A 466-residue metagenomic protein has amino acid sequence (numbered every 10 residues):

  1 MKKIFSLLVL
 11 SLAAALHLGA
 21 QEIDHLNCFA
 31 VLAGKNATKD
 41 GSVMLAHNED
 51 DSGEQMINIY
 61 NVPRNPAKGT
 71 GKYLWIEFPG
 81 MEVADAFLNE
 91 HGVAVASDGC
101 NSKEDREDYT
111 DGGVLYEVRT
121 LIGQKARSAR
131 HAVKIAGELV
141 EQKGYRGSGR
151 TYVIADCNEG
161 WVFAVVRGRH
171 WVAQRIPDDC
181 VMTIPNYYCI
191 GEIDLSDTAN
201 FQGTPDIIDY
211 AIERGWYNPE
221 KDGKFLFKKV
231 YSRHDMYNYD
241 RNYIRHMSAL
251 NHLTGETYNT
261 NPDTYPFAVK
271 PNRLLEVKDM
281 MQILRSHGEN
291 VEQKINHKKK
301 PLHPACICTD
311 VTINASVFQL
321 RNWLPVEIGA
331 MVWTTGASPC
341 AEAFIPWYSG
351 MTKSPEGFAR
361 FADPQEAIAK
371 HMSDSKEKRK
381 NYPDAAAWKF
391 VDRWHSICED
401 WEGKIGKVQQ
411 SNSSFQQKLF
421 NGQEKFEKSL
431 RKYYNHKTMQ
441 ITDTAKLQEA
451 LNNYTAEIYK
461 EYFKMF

Functional and structural regions predicted by a protein language model:
M1-I4: Positively charged n-region of N-terminal signal peptides that target proteins for export
S6-A15: Bacterial N-terminal signal peptides
L16-Q21: Sec/Tat signal peptide C-region and signal peptidase I cleavage site
E22-L115, I135-A268, N272: A contiguous strand-loop segment
E107-D108, E117-A126: Second-shell loop/turn segments in exported
A132-E141, M280-H287: Short, well-structured alpha-helical segments that form the helix of a local strand-helix-strand
Q293-N421: Substrate-recognition/cap regions that form aromatic- and gly/pro-loop-enriched pockets for small-molecule ligands
C398-F466: Histidine-centered catalytic/metal-binding microenvironments
